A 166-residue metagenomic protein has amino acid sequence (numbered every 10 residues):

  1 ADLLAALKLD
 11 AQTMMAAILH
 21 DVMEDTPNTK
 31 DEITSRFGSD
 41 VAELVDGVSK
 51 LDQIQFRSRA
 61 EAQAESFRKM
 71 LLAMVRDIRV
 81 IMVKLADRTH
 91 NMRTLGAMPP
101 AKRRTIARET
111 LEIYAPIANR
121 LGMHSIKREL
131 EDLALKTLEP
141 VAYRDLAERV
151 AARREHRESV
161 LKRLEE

Functional and structural regions predicted by a protein language model:
A1-E166: Active-site helical microenvironments for divalent-metal-assisted chemistry
